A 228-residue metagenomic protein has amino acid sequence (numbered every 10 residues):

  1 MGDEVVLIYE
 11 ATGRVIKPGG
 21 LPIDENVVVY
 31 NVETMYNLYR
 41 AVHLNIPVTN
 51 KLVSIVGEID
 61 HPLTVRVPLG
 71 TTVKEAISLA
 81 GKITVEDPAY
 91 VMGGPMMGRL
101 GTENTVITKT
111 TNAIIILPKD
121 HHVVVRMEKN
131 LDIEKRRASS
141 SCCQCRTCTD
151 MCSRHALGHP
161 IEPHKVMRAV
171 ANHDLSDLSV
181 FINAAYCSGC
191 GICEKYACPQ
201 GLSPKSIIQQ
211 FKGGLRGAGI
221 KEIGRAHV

Functional and structural regions predicted by a protein language model:
M1-V73, L79-E86, G94: Hydrophobic alpha-helical positions that pack around
V6-A11, N45, D87-S139, C143-T149: Active-site gating/interface segments in enzymes
V29-N37, P47-N50, D60, P68-E75 (+9 more regions): Conserved active-site and cofactor/substrate-binding residues in soluble primary-metabolism enzymes
S54, T64-R66, V91, I115 (+4 more regions): Structured core elements
G57, L69-T71, A80, M92-G94 (+5 more regions): Active-site proximal loops enriched in glycine and acidic residues that flank catalytic Cys/His/Asp and coordinate
S78-L79, G101: Catalytic cores of alpha/beta
L117-S139, T149, H155-R225: Ferredoxin-type iron-sulfur electron-transfer modules in oxidoreductases and energy-metabolism complexes
